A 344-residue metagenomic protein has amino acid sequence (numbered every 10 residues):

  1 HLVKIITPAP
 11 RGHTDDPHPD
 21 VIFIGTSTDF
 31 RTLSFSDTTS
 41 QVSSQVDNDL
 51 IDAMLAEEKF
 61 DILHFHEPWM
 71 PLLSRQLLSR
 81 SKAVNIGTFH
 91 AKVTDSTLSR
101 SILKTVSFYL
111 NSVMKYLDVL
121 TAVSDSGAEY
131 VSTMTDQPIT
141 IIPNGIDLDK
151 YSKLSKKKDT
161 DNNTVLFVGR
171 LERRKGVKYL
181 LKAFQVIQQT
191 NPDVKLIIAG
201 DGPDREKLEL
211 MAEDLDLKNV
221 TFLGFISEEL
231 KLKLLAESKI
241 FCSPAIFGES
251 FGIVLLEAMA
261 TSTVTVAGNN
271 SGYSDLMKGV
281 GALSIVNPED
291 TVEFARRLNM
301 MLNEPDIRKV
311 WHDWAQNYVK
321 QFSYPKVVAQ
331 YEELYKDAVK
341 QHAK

Functional and structural regions predicted by a protein language model:
H1-S43: N-terminal strand-loop element at the rim of the active site of nucleotide-sugar-dependent glycosyltransferases
A9, S126, G145: Carbohydrate-associated surface elements
V93, L103-L120: Membrane-proximal helix-turn-helix segments that form the acceptor-binding/catalytic region of lipid-linked
T121, K157-Q185, I197: Conserved donor-binding/catalytic core segment of Leloir-type glycosyltransferases
E206-I226: Nucleotide-activated donor-binding/catalytic signature segment of Leloir-type glycosyltransferases, i.e., the conserved
V264-A267: Short hydrophobic beta-strand element within catalytic cores of glycosyltransferases and related nucleotide-activated
G279-T291, M300-D306: Conserved acidic donor-binding segment of nucleotide-sugar-dependent glycosyltransferases
E293, M300, I307-Q321, E333: A short, well-ordered alpha-helix in the C-terminal region of glycosyltransferases
